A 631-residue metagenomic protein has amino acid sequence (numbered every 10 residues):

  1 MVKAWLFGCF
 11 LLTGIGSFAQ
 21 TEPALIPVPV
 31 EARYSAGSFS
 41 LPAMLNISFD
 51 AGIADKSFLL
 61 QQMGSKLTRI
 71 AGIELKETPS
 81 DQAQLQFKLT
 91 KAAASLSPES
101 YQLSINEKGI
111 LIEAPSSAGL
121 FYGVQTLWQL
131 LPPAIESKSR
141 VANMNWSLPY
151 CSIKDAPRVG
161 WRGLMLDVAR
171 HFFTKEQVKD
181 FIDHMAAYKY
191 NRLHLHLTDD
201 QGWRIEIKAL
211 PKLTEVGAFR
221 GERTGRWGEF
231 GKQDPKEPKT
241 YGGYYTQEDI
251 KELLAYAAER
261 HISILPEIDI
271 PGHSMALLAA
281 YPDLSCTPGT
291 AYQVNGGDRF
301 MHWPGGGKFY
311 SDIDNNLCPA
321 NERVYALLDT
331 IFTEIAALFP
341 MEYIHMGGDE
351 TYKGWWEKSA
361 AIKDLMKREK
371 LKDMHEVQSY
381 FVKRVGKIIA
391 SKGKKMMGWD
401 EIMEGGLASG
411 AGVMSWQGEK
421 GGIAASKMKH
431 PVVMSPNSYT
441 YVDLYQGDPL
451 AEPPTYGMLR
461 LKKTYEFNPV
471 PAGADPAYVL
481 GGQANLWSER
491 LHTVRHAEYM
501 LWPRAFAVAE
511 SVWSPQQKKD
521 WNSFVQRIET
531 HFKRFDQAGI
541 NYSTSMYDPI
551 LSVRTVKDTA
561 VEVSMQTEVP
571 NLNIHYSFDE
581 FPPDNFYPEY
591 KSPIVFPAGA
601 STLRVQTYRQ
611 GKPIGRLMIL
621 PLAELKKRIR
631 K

Functional and structural regions predicted by a protein language model:
M1-A24: Bacterial Sec-dependent N-terminal signal peptides
Q20-V159, H496, S511-A538: Contiguous, structured surface segment used for ligand recognition
L25-S38, S48, P515, K519-K631: Short, compositionally stereotyped local motifs that mark structural "simplifiers"
D55-K56, F172-T174, D200-E206, P271-L277 (+7 more regions): Flexible loop/turn segments at secondary-structure boundaries
A94-A326, T330-Y343, R384, I388 (+1 more regions): Feature activates predominantly on carbohydrate-active enzymes
G305-A411, W416-K427: Active-site neighborhood of glycoside hydrolase catalytic domains
K395-A411, Q417-E562: Flexible, acidic glycine-rich loops studded with aromatic residues
